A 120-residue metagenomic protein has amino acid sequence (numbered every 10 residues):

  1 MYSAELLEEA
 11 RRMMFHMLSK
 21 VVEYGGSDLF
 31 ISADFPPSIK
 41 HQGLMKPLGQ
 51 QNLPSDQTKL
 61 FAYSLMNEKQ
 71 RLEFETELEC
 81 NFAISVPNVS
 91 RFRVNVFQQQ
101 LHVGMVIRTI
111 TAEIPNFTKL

Functional and structural regions predicted by a protein language model:
M1-L120: N-terminal "pre-motor" subdomain/linker immediately upstream of P-loop NTPase catalytic cores
